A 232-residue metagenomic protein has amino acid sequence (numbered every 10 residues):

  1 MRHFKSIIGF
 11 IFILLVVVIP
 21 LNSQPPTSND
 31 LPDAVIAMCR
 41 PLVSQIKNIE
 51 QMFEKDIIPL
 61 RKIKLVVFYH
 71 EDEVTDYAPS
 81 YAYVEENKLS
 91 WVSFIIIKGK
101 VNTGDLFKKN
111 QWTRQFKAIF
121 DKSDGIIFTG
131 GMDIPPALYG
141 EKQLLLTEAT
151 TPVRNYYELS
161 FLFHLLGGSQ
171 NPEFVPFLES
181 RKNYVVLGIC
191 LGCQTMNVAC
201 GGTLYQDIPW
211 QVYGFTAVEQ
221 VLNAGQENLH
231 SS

Functional and structural regions predicted by a protein language model:
R2-S6, P20-I189, V198-Y205, P209-S232: N-terminal beta1-alpha1 cap of cysteine-dependent amidohydrolase-like domains
G9-I19: Bacterial N-terminal signal peptides
C193: Catalytic nucleophile loop
